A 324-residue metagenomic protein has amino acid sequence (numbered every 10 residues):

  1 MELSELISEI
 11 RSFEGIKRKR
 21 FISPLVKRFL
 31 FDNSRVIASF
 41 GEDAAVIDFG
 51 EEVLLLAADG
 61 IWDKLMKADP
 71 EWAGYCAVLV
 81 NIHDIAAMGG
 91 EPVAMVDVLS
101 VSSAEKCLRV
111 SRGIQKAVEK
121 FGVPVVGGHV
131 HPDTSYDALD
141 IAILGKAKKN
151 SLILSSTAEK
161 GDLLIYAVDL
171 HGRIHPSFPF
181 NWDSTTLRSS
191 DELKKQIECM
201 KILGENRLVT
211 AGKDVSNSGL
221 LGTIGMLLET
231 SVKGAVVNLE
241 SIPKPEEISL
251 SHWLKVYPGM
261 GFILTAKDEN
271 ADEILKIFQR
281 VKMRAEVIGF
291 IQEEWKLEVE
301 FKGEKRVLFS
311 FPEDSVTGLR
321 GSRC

Functional and structural regions predicted by a protein language model:
M1-A87, V123, S151, E159-L164 (+3 more regions): N-terminal glycine-rich phosphate/pyrophosphate-binding loops that anchor nucleotide-derived ligands and cofactors
E2-L3, F13, F29, V281-C324: Acidic, Ser/Thr/Pro-rich beta/coil linker or hinge segments at domain junctions
K17, S102, D191-G259: Active-site-proximal betaalpha loop/short-helix elements that scaffold phosphoryl/nucleotidyl transfer chemistry
V36-S39, H131, V215, K233-K244 (+1 more regions): Beta-strand->loop->alpha-helix junctions that form or flank phosphate-binding loops in nucleotide-handling enzymes
L54-L56, I61-D63, E91-S177, F290 (+1 more regions): Glycine-rich anion-binding loops of enzyme active sites
D69-V96, R109-K120, Q196-I202, L220-M226: Small-aliphatic-rich amphipathic alpha-helix that forms the alpha element of a beta-alpha
P176-E192: Short, compositionally biased
T265-D272: Helix N-cap motif at beta-to-alpha junctions
